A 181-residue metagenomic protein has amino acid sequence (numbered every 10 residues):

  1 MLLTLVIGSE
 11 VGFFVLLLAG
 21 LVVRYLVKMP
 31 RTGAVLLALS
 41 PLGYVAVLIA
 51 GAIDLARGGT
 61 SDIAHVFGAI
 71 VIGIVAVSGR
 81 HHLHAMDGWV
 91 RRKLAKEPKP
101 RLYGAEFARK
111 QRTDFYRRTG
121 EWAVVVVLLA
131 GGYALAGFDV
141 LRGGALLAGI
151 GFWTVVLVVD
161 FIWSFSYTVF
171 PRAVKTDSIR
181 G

Functional and structural regions predicted by a protein language model:
L5-L26: N-terminal signal-anchor/start-transfer transmembrane helix
V27-V71: Long, highly hydrophobic alpha-helical transmembrane signal-anchor segments
V35-L42, T113-V126: Select subsegments of transmembrane alpha-helices in polytopic membrane proteins, especially boundary-proximal
G59-H81, A148-V156: Alpha-helical transmembrane segments
V77-P98, W163-F170: Membrane-water interface of transmembrane alpha-helices
L94-R117: Short membrane-interface loop/juxtamembrane segments of multi-pass integral membrane proteins
T119-G143: Alpha-helical transmembrane segments and their membrane-interface junctions in multi-pass membrane proteins
F138-G181: Alpha-helical transmembrane segments and their immediate juxtamembrane interface regions
